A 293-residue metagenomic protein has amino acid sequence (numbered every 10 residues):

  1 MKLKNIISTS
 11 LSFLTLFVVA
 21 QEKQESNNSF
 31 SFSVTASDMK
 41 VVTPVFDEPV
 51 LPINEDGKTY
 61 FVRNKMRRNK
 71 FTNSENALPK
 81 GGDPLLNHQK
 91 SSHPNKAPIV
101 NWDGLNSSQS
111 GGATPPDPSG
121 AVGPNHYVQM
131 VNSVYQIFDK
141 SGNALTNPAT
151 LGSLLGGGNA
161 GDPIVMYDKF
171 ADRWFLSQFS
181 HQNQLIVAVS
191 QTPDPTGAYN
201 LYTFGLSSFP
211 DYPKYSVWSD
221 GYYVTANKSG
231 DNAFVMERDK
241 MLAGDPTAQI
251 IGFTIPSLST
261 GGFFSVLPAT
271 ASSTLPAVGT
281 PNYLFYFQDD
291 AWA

Functional and structural regions predicted by a protein language model:
M1-E25: Bacterial Sec-dependent N-terminal signal peptides
E22-A293: C-terminal PAP-associated
